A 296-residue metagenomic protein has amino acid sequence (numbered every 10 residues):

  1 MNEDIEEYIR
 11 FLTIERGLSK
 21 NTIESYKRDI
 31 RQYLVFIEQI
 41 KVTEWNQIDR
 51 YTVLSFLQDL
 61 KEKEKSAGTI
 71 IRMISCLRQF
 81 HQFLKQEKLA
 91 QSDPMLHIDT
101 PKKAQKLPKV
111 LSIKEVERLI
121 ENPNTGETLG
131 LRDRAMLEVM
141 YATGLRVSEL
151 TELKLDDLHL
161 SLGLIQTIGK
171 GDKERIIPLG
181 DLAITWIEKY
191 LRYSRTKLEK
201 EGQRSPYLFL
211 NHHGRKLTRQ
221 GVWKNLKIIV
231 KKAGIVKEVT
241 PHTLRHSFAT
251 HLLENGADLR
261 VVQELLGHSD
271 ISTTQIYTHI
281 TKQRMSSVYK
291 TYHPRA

Functional and structural regions predicted by a protein language model:
M1-A296: Conserved catalytic core of the tyrosine transesterase superfamily
